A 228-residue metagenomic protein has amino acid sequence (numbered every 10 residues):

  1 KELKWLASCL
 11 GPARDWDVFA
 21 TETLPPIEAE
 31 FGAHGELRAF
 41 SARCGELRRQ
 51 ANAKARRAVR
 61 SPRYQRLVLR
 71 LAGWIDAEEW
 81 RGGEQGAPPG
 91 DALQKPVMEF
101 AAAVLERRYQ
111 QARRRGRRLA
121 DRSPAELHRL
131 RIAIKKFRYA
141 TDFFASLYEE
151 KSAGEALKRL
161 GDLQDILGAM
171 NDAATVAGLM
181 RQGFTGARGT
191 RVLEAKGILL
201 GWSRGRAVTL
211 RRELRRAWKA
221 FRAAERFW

Functional and structural regions predicted by a protein language model:
K1-W228: Function-determining surface determinants
